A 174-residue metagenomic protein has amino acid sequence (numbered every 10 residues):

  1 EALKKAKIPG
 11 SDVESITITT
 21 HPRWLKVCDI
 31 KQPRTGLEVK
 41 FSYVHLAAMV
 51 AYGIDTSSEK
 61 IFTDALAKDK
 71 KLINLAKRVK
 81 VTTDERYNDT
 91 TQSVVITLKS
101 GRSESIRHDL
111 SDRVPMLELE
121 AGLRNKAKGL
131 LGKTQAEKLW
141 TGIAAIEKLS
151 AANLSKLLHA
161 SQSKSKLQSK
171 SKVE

Functional and structural regions predicted by a protein language model:
E1-E174: Terminal-appendage/accessory-domain detector
